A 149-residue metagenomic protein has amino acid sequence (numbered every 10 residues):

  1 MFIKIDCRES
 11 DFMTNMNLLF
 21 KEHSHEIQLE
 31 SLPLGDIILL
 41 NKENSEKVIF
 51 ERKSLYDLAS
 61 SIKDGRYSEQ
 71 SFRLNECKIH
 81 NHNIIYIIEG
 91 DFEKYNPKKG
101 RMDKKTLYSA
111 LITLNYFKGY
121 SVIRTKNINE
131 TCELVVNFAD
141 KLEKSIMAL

Functional and structural regions predicted by a protein language model:
M1-I3, L18, E26-L149: Extended, alpha-helix-rich binding/interface surfaces that flank or overlap catalytic cores and mediate recognition
K4-E9: Structural motif
S10-M16: Short N-terminal binding/cap micro-motifs at the start of the first secondary-structure element
